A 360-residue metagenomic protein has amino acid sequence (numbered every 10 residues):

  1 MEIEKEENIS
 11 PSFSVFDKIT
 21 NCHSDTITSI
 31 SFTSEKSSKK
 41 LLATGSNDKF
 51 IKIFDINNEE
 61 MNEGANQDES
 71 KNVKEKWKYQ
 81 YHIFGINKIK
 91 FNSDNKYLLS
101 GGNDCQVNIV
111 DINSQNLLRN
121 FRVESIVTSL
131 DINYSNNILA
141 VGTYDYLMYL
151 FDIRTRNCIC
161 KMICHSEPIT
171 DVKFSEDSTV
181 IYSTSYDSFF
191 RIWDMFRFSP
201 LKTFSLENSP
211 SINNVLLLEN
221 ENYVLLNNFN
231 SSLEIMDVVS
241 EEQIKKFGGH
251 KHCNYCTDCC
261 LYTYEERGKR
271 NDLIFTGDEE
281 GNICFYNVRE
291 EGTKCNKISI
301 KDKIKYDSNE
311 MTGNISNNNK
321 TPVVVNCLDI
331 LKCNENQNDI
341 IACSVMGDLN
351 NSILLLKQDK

Functional and structural regions predicted by a protein language model:
I3-S24, S70-K74: A short helix->beta-strand "capping" segment at the edge of beta-propeller domains
F16-D17, N62, K74-W77, N116-R119 (+5 more regions): A structural motif specific to WD40 beta-propellers
I19-I27, Y79-I86, F121-V127, I163-I169 (+3 more regions): WD40/WD-repeat beta-propeller blade N-cap
T26, S38, E75, G85 (+12 more regions): WD40/WD-repeat beta-propeller blade-loop signature
I30-K39, I89-N95, D131-N136, G142 (+4 more regions): Loop/turn segments within WD40 beta-propeller blades
G45-D48, G101-D104, G142-D145, T184-D187 (+3 more regions): Conserved strand-to-loop turn within each blade of WD40 beta-propeller repeats
I51-D55, V107-D111, M148-D152, F190-M195 (+3 more regions): WD40-repeat beta-propellers
C327-K360: Blade-level signature of beta-propeller repeat domains, shared across WD40, Kelch, NHL, RCC1 and BNR/Asp-box propellers
